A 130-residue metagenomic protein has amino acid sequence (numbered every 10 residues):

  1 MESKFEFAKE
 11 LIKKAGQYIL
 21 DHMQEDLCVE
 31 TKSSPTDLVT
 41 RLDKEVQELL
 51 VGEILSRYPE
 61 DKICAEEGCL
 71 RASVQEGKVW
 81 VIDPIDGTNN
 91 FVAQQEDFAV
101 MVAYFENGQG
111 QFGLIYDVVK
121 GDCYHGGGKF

Functional and structural regions predicted by a protein language model:
M1-I85: N-terminal subdomain of lithium-sensitive/metallo-dependent phosphomonoesterases centered on the IMPase/IPPase/PAP
V74-F130: DPxDG-like acidic metal-binding loop motif
